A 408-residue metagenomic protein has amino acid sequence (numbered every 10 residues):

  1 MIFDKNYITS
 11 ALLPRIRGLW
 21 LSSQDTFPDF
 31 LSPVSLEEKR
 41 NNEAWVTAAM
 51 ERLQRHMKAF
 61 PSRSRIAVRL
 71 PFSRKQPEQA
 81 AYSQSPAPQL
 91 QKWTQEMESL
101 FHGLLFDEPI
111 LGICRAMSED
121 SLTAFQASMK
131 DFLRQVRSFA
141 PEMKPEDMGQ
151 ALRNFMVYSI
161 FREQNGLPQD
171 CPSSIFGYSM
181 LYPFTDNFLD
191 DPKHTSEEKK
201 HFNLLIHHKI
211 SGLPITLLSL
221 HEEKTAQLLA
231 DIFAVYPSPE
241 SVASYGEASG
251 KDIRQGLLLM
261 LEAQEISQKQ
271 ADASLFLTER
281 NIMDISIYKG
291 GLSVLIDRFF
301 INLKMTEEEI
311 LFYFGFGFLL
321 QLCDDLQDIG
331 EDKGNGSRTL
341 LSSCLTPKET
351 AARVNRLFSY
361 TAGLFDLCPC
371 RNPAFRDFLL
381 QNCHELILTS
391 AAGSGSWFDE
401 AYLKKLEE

Functional and structural regions predicted by a protein language model:
M1-E43: Intrinsically disordered, low-structural-confidence terminal and linker regions
L21-P28, E38, W45-S83, P172-M180 (+1 more regions): Amphipathic alpha-helical protein-interaction segments
R74-A127: Low-complexity, highly charged intrinsically disordered N-terminal segments that act as targeting/localization
P109-L181, N187-F188, P192-G330, S390-A391 (+1 more regions): All-alpha helical catalytic cores of prenyl diphosphate-utilizing isoprenoid enzymes
L213-L217, K348-D366: A short, conserved beta-to-alpha structural element at the edge of catalytic cores that scaffolds binding
L340-K348: Accessory, usually C-terminal, subdomains that scaffold auxiliary metal cofactors
F358-A362, A391-E408: Long, compositionally biased intrinsically disordered regions
C368-A391: C-terminal anion-handling pockets and recognition modules
